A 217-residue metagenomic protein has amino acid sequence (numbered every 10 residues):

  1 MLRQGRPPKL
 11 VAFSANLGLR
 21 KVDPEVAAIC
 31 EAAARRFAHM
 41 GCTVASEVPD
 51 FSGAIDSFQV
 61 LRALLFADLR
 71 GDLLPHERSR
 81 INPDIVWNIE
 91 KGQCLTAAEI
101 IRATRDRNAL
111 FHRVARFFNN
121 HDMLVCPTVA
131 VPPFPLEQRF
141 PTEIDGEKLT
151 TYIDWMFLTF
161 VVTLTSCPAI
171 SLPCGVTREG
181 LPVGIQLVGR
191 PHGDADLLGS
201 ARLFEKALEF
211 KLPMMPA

Functional and structural regions predicted by a protein language model:
M1-R20, C30-M40, I101, H112 (+2 more regions): Structural helix-boundary/capping segments
L2-S14, A63-A115, P127, V131-P132 (+1 more regions): Short helix-loop capping/hinge segments that flank enzyme active sites or metal/cofactor-binding pockets
R20, P132-P133: Short glycine-rich, flexible loops that bind phosphorylated cofactors or substrates
V22-E47, R70-H76, I100, T104-H121: Acyltransferase
P24-V26, I55-L65, F134-P141: Short glycine/threonine-rich loop-to-helix capping motif typified by GTGT followed within a few residues by an Asp-Pro
T43-F58, I89-G92: Short connector loops at secondary-structure junctions
R102, F134-W155: Short, surface-exposed loop/helix-turn segments at secondary-structure junctions that function as lids/hinges flanking
R116, L149-L172: Small-aliphatic-rich amphipathic alpha-helix that forms the alpha element of a beta-alpha
